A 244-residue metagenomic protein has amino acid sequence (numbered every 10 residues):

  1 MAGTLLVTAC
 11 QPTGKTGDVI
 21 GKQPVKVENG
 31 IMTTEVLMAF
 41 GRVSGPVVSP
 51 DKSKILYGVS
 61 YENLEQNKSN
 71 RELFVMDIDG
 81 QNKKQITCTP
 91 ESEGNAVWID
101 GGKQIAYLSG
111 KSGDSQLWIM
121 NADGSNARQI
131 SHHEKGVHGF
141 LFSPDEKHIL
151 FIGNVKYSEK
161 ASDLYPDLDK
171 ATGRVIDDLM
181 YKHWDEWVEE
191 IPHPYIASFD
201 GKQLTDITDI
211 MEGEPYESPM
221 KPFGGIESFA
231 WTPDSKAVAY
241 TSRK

Functional and structural regions predicted by a protein language model:
L6-A9: C-terminal motif of bacterial Sec signal peptides marking the signal peptidase cleavage site
Q11-T13: Bacterial signal peptide processing site
T16-I20, N154-Q203, E212, R243: Predominantly five- to eight-bladed beta-propeller fold
I20-R42, K68, M76-S92, N121-G136 (+2 more regions): Multi-bladed beta-propeller domains
F40-L56, P90-L108, A127, E134-I149 (+2 more regions): Conserved beta-propeller blade repeats
G45-Q85: N-terminal, post-signal-peptide region of Sec/Tat-exported proteins
Y61-E65, K111-D114, K156-E159, K244: Short glycine/acidic-enriched loop and turn motifs that connect beta-strands
E72-F74, Q116-W118, H193-Y195: A short loop-to-beta-strand structural motif that recurs across blades of beta-propeller domains
